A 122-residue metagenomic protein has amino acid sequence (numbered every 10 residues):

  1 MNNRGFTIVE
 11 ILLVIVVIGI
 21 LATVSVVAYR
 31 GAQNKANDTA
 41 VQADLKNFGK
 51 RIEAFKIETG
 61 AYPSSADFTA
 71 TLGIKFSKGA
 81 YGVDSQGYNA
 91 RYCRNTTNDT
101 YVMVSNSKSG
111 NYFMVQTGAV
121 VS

Functional and structural regions predicted by a protein language model:
N2-N3, A43, G49, M114: N-terminal low-complexity, Ser/Thr/acidic repeat segments characteristic of secreted and surface-exposed proteins
N2-Y29: N-terminal single-pass transmembrane signal-anchor helix
N3, A40, N95-N98: A generic fold-level signal
A22, R30-A36, T100-K108: Short, solvent-exposed linear motifs at loop/edge-of-secondary-structure regions
T23-V26, N34, K50, A54-I57: Regular, well-ordered alpha-helical segments
V26-K46: Aliphatic-rich helix starts adjacent to a transmembrane/signal segment
K46, K50-F68: Alpha-helix exit/C-cap motif
T69-S122: Low-complexity, acidic interaction segments enriched in glycine
